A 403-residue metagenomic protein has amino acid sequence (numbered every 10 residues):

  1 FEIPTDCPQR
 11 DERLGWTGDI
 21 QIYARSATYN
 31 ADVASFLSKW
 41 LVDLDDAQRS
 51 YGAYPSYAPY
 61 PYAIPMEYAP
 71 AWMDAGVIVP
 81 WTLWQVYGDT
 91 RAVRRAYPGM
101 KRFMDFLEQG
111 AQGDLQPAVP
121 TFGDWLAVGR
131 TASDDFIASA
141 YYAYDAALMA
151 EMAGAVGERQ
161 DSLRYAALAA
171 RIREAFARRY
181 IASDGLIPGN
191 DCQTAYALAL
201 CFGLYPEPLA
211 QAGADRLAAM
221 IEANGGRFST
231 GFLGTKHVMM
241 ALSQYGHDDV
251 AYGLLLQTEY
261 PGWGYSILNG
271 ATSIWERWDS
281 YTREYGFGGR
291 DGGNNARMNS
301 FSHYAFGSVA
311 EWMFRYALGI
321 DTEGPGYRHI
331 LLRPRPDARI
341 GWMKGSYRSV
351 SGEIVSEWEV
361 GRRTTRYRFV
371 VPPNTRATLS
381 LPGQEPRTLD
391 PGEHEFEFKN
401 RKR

Functional and structural regions predicted by a protein language model:
F1-Q109, V119-T121: Substrate-binding groove/exosite segments of carbohydrate-active enzymes
P4-Q9, Y51-G76, L107-M240: The feature captures the catalytic groove of carbohydrate-active enzymes
R13-W16, F122-D124, C192-T194, R328-P336: A glycine-rich phosphate-binding loop feature that marks nucleotide/adenosyl-phosphate handling sites
W16, V33, L37, A69-G76 (+11 more regions): Active-site-proximal structural scaffolding
T28-V42, Q48-R49, W84-K101, A150-R173 (+4 more regions): Structural helix-adjacent loops and short alpha-helical linkers that scaffold large soluble proteins
A167, D249-R403: Non-catalytic C-terminal accessory modules of carbohydrate-active enzymes
A223-Y265, N269: Repeat-solenoid scaffold signature
